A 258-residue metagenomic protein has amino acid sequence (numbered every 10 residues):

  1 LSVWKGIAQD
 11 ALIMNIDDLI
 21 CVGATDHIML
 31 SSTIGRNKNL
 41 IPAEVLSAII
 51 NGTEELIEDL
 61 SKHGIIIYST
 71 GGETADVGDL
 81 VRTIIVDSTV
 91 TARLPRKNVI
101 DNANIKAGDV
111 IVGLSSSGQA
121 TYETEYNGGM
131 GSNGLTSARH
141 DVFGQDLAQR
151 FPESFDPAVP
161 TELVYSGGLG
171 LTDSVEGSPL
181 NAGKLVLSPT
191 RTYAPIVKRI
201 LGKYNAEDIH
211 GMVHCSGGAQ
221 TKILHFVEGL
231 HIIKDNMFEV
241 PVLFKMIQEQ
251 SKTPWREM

Functional and structural regions predicted by a protein language model:
L1-M258: Helix-biased detector of long, well-ordered alpha-helical tracts
